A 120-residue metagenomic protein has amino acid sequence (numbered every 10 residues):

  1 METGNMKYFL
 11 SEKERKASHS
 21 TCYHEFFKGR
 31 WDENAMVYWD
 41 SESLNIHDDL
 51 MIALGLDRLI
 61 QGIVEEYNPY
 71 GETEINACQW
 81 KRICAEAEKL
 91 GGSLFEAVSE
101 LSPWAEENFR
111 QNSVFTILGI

Functional and structural regions predicted by a protein language model:
M1-V114, I120: Acidic (Asp/Glu-rich) sequence patches and key acidic residues that form negatively charged surfaces used
